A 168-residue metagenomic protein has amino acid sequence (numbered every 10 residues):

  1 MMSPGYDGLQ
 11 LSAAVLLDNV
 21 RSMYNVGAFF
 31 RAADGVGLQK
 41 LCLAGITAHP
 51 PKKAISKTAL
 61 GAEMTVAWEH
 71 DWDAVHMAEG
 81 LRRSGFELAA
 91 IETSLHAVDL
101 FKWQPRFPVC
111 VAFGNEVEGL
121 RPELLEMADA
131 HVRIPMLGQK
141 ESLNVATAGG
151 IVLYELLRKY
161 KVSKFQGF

Functional and structural regions predicted by a protein language model:
M1-F168: Post-transcriptional modification and biogenesis factors for structured RNAs of the translation apparatus
